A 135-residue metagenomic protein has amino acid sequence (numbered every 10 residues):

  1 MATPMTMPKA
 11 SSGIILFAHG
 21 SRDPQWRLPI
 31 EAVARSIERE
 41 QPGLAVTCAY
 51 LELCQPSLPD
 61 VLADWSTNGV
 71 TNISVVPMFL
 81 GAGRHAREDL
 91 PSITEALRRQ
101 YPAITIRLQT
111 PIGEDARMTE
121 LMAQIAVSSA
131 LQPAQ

Functional and structural regions predicted by a protein language model:
M1-Q135: Active-site-proximal alpha-helix that buttresses catalytic centers in soluble enzyme cores
